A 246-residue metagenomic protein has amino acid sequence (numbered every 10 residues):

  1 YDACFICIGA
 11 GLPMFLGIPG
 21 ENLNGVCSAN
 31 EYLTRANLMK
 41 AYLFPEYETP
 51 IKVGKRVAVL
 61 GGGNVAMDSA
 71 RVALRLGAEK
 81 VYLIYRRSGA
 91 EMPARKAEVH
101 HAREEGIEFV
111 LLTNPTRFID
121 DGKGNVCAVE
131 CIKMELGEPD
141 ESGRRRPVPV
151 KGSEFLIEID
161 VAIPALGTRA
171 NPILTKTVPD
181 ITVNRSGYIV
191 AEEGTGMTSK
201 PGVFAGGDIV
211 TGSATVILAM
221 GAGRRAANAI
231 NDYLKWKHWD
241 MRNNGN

Functional and structural regions predicted by a protein language model:
Y1-P19, R117-E130, E135-E138, I159-I163 (+1 more regions): Feature captures the FAD/FMN-dependent oxidoreductase FAD-binding
E21-A36, A94-M134: N-terminal glycine-rich dinucleotide-binding loop that anchors FAD/FMN and/or NAD(P) in oxidoreductases
N22-G54, P139-S213: FAD-site-proximal beta/loop scaffold in flavoenzymes
Y42-A78: Rossmann-like NAD(P)H-binding beta-loop-alpha module
G62, Y85-S88, D208: Cofactor-binding loop segments of dinucleotide-utilizing enzymes, especially the Rossmann-like FAD- and NAD(P)+-binding
S69, G206-W236, D240: A conserved FAD-binding loop/helix module that cradles the flavin
A70-R117, H238-N246: Rossmann-like dinucleotide-binding cores of NAD(P)H-dependent redox enzymes
